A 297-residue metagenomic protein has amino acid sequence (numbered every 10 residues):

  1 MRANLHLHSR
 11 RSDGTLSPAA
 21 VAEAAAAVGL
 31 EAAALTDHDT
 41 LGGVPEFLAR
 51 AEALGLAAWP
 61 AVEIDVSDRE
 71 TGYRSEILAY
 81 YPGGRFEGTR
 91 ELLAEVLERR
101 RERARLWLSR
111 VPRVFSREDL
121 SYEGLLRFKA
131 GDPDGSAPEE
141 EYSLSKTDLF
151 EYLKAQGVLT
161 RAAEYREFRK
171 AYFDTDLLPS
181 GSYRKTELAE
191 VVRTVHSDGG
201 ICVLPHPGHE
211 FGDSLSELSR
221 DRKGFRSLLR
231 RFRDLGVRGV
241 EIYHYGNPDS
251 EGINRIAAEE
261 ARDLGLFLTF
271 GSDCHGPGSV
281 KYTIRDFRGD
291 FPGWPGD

Functional and structural regions predicted by a protein language model:
M1-R74, A171-Y172, T186-S279, R288-D297: An N-terminally biased module of ancient metal coordination in phosphate/nucleic-acid-related enzymes
E52-R230: Extended substrate/RNA-proximal surfaces in nucleic-acid metabolism proteins
I284: Conserved phosphate-binding loops in nucleotide/dinucleotide-binding enzymes
